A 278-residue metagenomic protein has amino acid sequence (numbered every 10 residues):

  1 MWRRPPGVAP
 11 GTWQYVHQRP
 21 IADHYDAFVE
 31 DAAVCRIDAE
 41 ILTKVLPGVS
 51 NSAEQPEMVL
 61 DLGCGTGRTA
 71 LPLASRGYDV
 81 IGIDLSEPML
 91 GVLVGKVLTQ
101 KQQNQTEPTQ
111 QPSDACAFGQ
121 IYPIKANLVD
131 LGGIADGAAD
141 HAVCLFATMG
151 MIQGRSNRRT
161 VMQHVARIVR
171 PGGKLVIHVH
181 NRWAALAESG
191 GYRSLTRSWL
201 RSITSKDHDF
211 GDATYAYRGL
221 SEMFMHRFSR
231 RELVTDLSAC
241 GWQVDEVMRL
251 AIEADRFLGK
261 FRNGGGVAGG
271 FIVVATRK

Functional and structural regions predicted by a protein language model:
M1-E54, R68, A268: Conserved class I S-adenosyl-L-methionine
G63-G65: Class I SAM-dependent methyltransferase "Motif I" SAM/SAH-binding loop
G67-K101, D114-D130: Class I SAM-dependent methyltransferase SAM/SAH-binding core
G133-A142: A short acidic, Gly/Pro-enriched loop at the edge of an enzyme's catalytic core that lines a small-molecule cofactor
H141-S156: A short SAM/SAH-binding and catalytic strip from SAM-dependent methyltransferases
R159-P171: A short glycine-rich, Lys/Arg-flanked "PGG" loop and its adjoining helix->strand segment in the class I
V176-L237, E246-A254: SAM-dependent methyltransferase
G259-K278: Core SAM-dependent methyltransferase catalytic element
